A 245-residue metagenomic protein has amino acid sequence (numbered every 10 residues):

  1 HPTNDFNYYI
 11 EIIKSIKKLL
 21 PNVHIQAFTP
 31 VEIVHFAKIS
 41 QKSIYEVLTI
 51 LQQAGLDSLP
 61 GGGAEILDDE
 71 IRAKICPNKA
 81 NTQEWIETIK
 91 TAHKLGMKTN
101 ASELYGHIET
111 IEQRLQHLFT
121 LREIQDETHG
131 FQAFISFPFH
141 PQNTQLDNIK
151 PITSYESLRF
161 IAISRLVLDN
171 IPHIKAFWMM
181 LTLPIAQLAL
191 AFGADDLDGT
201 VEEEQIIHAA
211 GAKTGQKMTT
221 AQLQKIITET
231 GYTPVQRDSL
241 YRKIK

Functional and structural regions predicted by a protein language model:
H1-E103, H107-Q116, E123: Conserved Radical SAM active-site core
K18, S40, K94, F119 (+1 more regions): Auxiliary Fe-S-binding modules of radical SAM enzymes
